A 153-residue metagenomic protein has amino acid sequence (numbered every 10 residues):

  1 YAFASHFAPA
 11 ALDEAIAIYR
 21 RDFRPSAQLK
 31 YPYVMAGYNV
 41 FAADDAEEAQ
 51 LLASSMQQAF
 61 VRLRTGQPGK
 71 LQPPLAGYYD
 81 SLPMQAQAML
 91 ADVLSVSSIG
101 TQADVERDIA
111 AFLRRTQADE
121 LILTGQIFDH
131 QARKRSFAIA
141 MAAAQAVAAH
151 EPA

Functional and structural regions predicted by a protein language model:
Y1-A2, Q117: Glycine-enriched alpha-helix->loop->beta-strand junction motifs that scaffold or abut catalytic
A2, S95, H130: Active-site oxyanion-binding pockets that recognize sulfate/phosphate
A2-P9: Catalytic beta/alpha-barrel core
F7, V40-A42, I127-D129: Active-site-proximal loop/turn and secondary-structure-junction residues that shape catalytic pockets, frequently
A10-A118, Q145-P152: An alpha-helical appendage that flanks or caps ligand/catalytic pockets
L113-A153: Generic C-terminus detector
